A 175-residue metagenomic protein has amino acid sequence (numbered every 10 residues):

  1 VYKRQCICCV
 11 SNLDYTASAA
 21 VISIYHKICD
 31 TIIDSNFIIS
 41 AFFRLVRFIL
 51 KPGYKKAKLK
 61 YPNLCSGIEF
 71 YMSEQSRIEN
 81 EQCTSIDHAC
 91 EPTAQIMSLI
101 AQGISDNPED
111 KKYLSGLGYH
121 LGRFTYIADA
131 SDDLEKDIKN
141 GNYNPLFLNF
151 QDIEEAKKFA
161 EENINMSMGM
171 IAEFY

Functional and structural regions predicted by a protein language model:
K3-G116, R123, I127-N165, E173-Y175: Acidic catalytic motifs of isoprenoid enzymes
